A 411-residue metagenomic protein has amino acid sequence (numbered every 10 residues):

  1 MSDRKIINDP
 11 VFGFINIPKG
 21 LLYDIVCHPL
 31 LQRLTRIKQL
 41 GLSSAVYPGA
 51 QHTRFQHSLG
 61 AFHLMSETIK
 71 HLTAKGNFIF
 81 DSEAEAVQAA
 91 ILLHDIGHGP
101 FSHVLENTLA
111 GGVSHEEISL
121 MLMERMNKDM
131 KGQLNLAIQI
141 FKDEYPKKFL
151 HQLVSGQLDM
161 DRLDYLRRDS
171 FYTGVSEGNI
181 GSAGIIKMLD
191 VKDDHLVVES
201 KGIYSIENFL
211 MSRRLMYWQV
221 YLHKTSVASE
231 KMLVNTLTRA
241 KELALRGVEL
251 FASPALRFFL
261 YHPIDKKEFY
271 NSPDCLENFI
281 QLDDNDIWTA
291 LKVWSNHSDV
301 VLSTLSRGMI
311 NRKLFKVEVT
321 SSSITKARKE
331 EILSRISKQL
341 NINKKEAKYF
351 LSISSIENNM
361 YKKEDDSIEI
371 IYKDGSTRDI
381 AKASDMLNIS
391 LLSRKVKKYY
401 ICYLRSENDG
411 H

Functional and structural regions predicted by a protein language model:
M1-A86, P100-E106, A110-H411: Histidine-centered, transition-metal-coordinating active-site segments
V87-L92: Short alpha-helical catalytic segment bearing the HExxH-like zincin motif of zinc-dependent metalloproteases
L93, G97-H98: Short active-site segment of divalent metal-dependent hydrolases/proteases that encodes the spacing between
